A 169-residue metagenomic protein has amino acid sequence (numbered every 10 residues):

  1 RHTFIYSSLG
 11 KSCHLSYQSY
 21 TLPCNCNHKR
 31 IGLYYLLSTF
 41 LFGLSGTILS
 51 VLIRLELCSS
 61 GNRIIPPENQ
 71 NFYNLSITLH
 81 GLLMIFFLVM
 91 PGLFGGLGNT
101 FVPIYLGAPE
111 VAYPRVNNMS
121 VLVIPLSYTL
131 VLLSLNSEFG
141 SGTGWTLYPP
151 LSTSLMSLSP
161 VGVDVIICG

Functional and structural regions predicted by a protein language model:
R1-G169: ...captures the hydrophobic TM-helix bundle architecture rather than a specific catalytic motif, and can also fire on
